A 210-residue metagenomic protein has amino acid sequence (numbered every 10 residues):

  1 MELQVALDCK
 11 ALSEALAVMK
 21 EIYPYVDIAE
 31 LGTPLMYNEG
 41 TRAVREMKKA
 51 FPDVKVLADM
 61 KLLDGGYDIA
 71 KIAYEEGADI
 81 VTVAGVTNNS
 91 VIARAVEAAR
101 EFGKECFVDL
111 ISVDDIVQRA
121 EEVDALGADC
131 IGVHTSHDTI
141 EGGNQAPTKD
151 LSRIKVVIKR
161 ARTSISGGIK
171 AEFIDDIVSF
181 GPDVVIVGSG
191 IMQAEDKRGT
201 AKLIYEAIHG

Functional and structural regions predicted by a protein language model:
M1-Y67, E75, V123-D124, M192-Q193 (+1 more regions): Conserved N-terminal beta1-alpha1 strand-loop-helix module at the mouth
L3-L7, A29-L31, V56-M60, V81-V83 (+4 more regions): Hydrophobic faces of well-ordered beta-strands that scaffold small-molecule active sites in alpha/beta enzyme cores
V18, D64-E76, D114-L126, V157-K159 (+1 more regions): Catalytic cores of alpha/beta
Y23-D27, A50-V54, E75-I80, R100-E105 (+3 more regions): Glycine-enriched alpha-helix->loop->beta-strand junction motifs that scaffold or abut catalytic
Y37-K61, R94-S112, N144-A171, K202-G210: Alpha-helix-loop-beta-strand connector modules within alpha/beta enzyme cores
I69-R119: Hydrophobic, well-structured mid-protein blocks that either form specific transmembrane helices
A78-S90, I131-E141, F180-I204: Glycine-rich phosphate-binding active-site loops on the catalytic face of alpha/beta enzymes
R119-R153, A161-T163: Glycine/Thr-rich beta-alpha phosphate-binding loop at enzyme active sites
